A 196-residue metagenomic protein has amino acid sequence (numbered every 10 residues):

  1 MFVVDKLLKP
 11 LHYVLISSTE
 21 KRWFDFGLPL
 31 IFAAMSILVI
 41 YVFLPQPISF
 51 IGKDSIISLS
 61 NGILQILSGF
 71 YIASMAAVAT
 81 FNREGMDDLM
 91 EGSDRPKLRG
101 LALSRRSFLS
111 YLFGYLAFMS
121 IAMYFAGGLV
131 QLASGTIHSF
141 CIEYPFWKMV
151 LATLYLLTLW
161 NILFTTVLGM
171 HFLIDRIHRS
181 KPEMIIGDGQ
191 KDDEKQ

Functional and structural regions predicted by a protein language model:
M1-I37: N-terminal juxtamembrane cytosolic/stromal segments of multi-pass membrane proteins
V4-V14, H171-Q196: Cytosolic/matrix-facing juxtamembrane and C-terminal tails of multi-pass cellular membrane proteins
F50-K53, A73-K97: Membrane-helix interface/capping segments
I56-I72, L156-L157: Alpha-helical transmembrane segments
M75-G85, T166-I185: Juxtamembrane/interface segments at transmembrane-helix termini
E91-L112: Short membrane-interface loop/juxtamembrane segments of multi-pass integral membrane proteins
G114-S139: Alpha-helical transmembrane segments and their membrane-interface junctions in multi-pass membrane proteins
M149-D175: Alpha-helical membrane-embedded segments
